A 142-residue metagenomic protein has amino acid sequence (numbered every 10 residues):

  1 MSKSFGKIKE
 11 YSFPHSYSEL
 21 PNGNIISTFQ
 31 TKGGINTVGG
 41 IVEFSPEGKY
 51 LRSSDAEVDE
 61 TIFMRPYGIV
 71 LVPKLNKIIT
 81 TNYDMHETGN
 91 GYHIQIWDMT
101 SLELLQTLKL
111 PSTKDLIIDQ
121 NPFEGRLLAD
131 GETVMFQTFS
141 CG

Functional and structural regions predicted by a protein language model:
M1-P73: Asp-box/WD-like beta-propeller blade repeats and closely related beta-sheet repeat scaffolds
H15, Y67, Y92, F123-E124: Structural signature of WD-repeat beta-propeller blades
N24-I25, I78, V134: Hydrophobic beta-strand positions that form the internal "hydrophobic ladder" of WD40/Gbeta-like beta-propeller blades
T28, T81, F136-Q137: Residue-level marker for isolated small/hydroxyl-bearing positions within beta-strands of beta-sheet-rich domains
G33-V38, I62, M85-Y92, I118 (+1 more regions): Short, solvent-exposed loop/turn segments at conserved positions within beta-propeller repeat blades
V38-K49, G91-L102, G142: Beta-propeller blade signature
E57, L110-P111: Conserved GH/AH loop at the N-terminal boundary of individual WD40 repeats
F123-G142: Long, well-ordered mid-to-C-terminal structural blocks that present hydrophobic/aromatic surfaces
